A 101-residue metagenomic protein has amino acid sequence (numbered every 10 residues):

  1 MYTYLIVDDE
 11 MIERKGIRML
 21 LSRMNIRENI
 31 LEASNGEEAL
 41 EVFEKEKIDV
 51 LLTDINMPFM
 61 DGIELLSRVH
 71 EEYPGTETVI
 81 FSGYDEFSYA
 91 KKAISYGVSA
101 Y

Functional and structural regions predicted by a protein language model:
M1-T3: Non-catalytic signal-transmission and effector/linker regions of two-component phosphorelay proteins
I6, E28, V79: Generic anion/oxyanion-binding catalytic loop in active/binding sites
I6, I12, G16, F59 (+1 more regions): N-proximal short alpha-helices
D8-D9, D54: Acidic di-acidic motifs
M11-L31: Two-component/phosphorelay signaling modules centered on CheY-like receiver
A33-E37: Conserved Asp/Asn-Gly motif in the active-site loop of CheY-like receiver
L40-Y101: CheY-like receiver
